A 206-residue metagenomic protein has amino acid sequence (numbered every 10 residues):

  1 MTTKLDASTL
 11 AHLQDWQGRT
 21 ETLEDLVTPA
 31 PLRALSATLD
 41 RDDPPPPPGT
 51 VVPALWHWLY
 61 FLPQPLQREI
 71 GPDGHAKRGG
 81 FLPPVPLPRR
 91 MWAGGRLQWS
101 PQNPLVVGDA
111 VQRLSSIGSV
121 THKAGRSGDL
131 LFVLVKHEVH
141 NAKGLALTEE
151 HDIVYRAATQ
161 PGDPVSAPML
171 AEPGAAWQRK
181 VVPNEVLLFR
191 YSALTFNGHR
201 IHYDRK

Functional and structural regions predicted by a protein language model:
T2-A110: Hydrophobic, proline/glycine-rich low-complexity stretches
T2-E21, W92-P183: HotDog/MaoC-like acyl-thioester-processing domains
W16, W56-Y60, K77, V85-A93 (+5 more regions): Bulky hydrophobic/aromatic packing residues
A171-K206: A mid-sequence, solvent-exposed acidic-amphipathic segment
